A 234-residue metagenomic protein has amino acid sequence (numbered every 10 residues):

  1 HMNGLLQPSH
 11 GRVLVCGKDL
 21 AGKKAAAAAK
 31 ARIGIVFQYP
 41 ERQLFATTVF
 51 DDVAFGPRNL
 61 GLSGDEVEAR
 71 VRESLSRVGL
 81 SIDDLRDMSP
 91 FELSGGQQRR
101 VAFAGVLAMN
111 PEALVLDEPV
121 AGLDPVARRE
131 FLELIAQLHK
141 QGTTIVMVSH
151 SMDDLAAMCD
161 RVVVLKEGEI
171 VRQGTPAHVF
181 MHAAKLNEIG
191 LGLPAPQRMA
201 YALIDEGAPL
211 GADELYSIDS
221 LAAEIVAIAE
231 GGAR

Functional and structural regions predicted by a protein language model:
N3: Helix-to-loop junction immediately C-terminal to a conserved catalytic motif
G11-A21, A29: Conserved ABC transporter NBD signature motif
S89-L93, Q97: Conserved ABC ATPase signature
F103: Hydrophobic anchor residue at the start of the ABC signature
N110: Conserved catalytic motifs of ABC-family nucleotide-binding domains
L114-D117: Catalytic Walker B motif of ABC-type/P-loop ATPase nucleotide-binding domains
